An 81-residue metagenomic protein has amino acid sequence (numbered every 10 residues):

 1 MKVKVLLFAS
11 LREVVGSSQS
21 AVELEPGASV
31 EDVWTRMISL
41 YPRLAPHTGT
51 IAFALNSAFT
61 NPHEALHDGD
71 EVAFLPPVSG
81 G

Functional and structural regions predicted by a protein language model:
M1-G80: Ubiquitin-like/PB1-type beta-grasp interaction modules and other compact soluble beta-rich domains
